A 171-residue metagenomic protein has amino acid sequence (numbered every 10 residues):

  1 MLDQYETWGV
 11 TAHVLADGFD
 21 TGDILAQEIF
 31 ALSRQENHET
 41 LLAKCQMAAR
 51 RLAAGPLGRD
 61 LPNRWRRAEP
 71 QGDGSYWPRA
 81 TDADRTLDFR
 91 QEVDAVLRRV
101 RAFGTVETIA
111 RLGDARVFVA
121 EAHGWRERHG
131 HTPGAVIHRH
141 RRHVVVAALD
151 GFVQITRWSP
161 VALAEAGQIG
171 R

Functional and structural regions predicted by a protein language model:
M1-Y76: Donor/substrate-binding cores of folate-linked one-carbon enzymes
L2, A16, W77-R79, I109 (+2 more regions): Short secondary-structure boundary/capping segments
Q4-E6, R79-T81, A102, H138-R139: A short catalytic or substrate-binding loop motif that flags glycine-/basic-rich loops and adjacent residues that bind
T7, T21-G22, D82-D84, D114 (+2 more regions): Sequence-level motif detector for i,i+2 pairs with an aromatic at +2
Q71-T81, A120-E121: Amphipathic alpha-helical surface "interface" segments used for docking/oligomerization or membrane association within
P78-Q91: Acyl-group handling in specialized metabolite and lipid biosynthesis
F89-R171: An anion-binding loop in the catalytic cleft
